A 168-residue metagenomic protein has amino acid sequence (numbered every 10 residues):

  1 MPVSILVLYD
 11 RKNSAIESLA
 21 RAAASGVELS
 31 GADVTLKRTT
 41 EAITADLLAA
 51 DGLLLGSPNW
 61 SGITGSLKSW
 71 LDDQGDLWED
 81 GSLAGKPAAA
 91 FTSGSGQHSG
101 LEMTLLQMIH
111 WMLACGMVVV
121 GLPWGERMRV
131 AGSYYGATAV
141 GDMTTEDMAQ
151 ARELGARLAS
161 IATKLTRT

Functional and structural regions predicted by a protein language model:
M1-S82, M128-V130, Y135, A139-T168: N-terminal beta1-alpha1-beta2 submodule of the flavodoxin-like/Rossmannoid cofactor-binding fold
V3, A84-P87, V120: Residue-level recognition of the N-termini of beta-strands and the immediately preceding loop/turn
V7, I16, K86-A90, M112: Long hydrophobic alpha-helices with heptad-repeat/coiled-coil character
D33, A84, M103-L106: Intrinsically disordered, low-complexity regions
P58, T64-G65, P87, F91-S95: Short strand-turn motif at the edge of the Rossmann-like AdoMet-binding core
A89-V130: Short, glycine-/small-residue-rich phosphate/pyrophosphate-handling segment
